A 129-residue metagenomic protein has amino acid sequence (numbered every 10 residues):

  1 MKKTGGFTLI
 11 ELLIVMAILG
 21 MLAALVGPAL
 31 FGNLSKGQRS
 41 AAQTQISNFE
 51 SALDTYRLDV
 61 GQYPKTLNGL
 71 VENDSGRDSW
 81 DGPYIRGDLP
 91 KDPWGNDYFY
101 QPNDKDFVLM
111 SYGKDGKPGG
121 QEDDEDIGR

Functional and structural regions predicted by a protein language model:
K2-L30: N-terminal single-pass transmembrane signal-anchor helix
K36-S40, S47, S51-D54, G76-D78 (+2 more regions): Short, surface-exposed interaction loops/tails
S51-N68: Alpha-helix exit/C-cap motif
G69-S79: Short, basic/aromatic beta-hairpin or loop at an interaction surface
